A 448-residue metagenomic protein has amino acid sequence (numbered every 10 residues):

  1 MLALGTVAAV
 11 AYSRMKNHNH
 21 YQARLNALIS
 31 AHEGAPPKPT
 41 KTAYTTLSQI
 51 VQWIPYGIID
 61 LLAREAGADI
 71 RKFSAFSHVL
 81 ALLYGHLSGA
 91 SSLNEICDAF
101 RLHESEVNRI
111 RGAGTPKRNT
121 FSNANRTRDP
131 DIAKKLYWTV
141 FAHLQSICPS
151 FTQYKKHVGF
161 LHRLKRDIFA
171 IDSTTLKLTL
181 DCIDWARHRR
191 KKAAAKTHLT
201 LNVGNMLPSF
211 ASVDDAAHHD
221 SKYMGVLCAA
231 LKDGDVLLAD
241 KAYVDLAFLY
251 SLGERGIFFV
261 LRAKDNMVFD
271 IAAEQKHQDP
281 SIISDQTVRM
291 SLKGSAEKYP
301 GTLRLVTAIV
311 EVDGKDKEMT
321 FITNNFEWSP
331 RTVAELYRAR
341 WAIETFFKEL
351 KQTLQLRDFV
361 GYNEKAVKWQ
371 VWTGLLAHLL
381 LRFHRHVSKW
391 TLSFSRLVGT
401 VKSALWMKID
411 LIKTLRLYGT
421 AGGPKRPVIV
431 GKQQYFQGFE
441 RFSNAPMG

Functional and structural regions predicted by a protein language model:
L2-E95, A99, R128, K135-L136 (+3 more regions): Single, function-defining residue in the core of a domain
R101-L102, P116, T120, N205-M206: Acidic/polar active-site rim loop that often engages polyanionic ligands
H103, V107-I110: Blade-loop segments of beta-propeller domains
I110-T127: Major-groove recognition helix of helix-turn-helix-like DNA-binding domains
I132-C148: Short Lys/Arg-enriched helix C-cap and helix-to-coil transition segments that create basic nucleic-acid-contact patches
P149-H157: A short, well-structured juxtamembrane/interface segment
